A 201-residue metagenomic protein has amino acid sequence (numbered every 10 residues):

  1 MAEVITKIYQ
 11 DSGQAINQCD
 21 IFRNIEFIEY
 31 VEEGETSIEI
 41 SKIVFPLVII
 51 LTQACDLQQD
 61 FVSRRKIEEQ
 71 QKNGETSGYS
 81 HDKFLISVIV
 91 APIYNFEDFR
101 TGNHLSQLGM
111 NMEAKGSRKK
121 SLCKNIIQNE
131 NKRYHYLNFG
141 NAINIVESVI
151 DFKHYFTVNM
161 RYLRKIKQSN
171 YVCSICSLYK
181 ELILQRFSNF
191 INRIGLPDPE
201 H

Functional and structural regions predicted by a protein language model:
M1-I67: Short N-terminal edge-element motif at the start of the domain
M1-Q10, E33-K42, L85-H201: C-terminal terminal-subdomain/extension
F45, T52-E113: Compact nucleic-acid interaction/catalytic patches
